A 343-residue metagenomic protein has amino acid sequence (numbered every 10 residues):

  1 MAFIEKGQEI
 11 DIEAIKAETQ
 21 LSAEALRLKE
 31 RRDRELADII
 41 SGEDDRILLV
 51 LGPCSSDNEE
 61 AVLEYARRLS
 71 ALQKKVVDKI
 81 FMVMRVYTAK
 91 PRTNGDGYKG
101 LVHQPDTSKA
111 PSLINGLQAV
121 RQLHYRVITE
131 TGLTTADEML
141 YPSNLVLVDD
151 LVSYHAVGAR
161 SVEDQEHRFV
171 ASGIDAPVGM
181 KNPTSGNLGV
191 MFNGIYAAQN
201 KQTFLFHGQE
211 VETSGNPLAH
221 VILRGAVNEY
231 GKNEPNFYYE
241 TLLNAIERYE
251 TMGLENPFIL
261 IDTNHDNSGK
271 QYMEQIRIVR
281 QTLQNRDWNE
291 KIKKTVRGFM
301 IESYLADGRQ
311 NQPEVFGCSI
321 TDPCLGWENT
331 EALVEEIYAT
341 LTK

Functional and structural regions predicted by a protein language model:
M1-S41: N- or domain-start disorder-to-order transition segments that initiate the globular core
A37-D45, T251-N256: Glycine-rich phosphate/diphosphate-binding loops that line cofactor/substrate pockets in enzymes
L48-A61, D322: Conserved phosphate/anionic-ligand binding catalytic regions in large, soluble enzymes, centered on
G52, I261, G326: Conserved, mostly hydrophobic/aromatic
A66, K79-N244, H265-K270, E274-Q281 (+4 more regions): Active-site-facing alpha/beta catalytic cores
A245-E250: Redox- and metal-dependent alpha/beta enzyme cores, enriched for Fe-S-associated oxidoreductases and cofactor-handling
S303-L341: Internal helix-turn-beta structural module
